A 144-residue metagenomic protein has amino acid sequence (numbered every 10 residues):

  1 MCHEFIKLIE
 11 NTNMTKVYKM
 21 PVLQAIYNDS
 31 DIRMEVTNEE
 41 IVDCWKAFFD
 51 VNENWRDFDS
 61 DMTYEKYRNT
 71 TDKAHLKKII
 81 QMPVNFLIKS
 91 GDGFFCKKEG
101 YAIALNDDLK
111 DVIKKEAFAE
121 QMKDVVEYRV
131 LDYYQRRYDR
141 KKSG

Functional and structural regions predicted by a protein language model:
M1-G144: Intrinsically disordered, charged low-complexity linkers and terminal tails that flank or connect structured domains
